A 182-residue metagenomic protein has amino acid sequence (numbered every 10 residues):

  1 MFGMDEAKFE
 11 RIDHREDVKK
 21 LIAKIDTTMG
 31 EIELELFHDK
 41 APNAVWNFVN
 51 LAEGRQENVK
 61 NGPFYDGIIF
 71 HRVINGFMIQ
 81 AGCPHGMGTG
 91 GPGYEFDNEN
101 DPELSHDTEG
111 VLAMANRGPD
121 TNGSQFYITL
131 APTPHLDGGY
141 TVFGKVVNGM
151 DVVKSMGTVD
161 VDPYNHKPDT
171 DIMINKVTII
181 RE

Functional and structural regions predicted by a protein language model:
M1-E182: Cyclophilin-like peptidyl-prolyl cis-trans isomerases
